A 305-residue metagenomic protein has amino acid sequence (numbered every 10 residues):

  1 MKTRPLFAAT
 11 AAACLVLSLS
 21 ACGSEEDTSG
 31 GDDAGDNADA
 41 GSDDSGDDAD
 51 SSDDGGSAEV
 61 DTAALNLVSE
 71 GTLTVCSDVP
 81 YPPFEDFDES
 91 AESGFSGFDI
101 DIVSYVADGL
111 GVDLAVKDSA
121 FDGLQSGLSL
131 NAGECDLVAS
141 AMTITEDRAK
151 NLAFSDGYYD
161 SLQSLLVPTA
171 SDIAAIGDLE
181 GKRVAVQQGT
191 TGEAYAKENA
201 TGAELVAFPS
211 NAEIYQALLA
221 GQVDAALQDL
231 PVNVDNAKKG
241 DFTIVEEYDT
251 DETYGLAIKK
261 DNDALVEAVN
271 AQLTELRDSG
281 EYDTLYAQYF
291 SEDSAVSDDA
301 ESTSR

Functional and structural regions predicted by a protein language model:
L17-A21: C-terminal motif of bacterial Sec signal peptides marking the signal peptidase cleavage site
G23-E26: Bacterial signal peptide processing site
S29-G35, D39-G94, D172-I173, G177-R183 (+1 more regions): Immediate post-signal peptide segment of exported/extracytoplasmic ligand-binding proteins
A58-S140: Extracytoplasmic small-molecule ligand-binding "clamshell" domains of the periplasmic binding protein/Venus flytrap
V79, Y159-V167, V234-Q272, E292-R305: Periplasmic-binding protein-like
A115-D178: Acidic, polar ligand-binding/catalytic clefts
V116-L128, S171, Q188-T191, V206-Q216 (+1 more regions): Short helix-initiation/N-cap motifs at beta->coil->alpha
A141-K150, L219-D251: A ligand-binding cleft/hinge motif common to bilobed small-molecule-binding domains
